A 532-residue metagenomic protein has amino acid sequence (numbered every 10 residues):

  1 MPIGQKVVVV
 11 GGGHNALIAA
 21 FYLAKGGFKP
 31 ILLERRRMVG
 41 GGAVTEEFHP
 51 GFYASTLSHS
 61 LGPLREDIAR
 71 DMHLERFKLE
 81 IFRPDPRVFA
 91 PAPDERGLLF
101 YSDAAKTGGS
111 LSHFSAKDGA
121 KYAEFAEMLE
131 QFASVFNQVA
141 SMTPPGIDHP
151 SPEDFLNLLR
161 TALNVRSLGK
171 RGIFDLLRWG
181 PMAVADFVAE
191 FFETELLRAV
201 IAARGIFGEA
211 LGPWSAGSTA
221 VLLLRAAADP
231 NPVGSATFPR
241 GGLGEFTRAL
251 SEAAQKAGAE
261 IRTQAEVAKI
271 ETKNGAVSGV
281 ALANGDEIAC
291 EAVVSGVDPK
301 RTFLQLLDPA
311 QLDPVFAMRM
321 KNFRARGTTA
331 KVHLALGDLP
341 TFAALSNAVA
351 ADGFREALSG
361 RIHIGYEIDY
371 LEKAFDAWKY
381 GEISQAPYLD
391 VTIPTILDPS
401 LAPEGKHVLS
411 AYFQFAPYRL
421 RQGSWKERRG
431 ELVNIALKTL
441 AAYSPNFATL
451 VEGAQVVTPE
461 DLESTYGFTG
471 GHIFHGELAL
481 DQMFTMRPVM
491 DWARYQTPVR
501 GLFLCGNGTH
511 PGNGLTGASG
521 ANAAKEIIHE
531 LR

Functional and structural regions predicted by a protein language model:
M1-M38, G42-A43, L111, K117 (+3 more regions): Structural core of flavin- and non-heme-iron oxidoreductases, emphasizing the beta-strand/alpha-helix scaffold
M1-V7, K25-G26, M483-T485, V489-M490 (+1 more regions): Extreme N-terminal leader/targeting segments of oxidoreductases
P2-D148: N-terminal glycine-rich phosphate/pyrophosphate-binding loop and immediately adjacent elements
E130-A257, F468-Q482: Active-site/ligand-binding neighborhood in enzyme catalytic cores
T194, R198-W214, G381-P394, N446-H510: A glycine-rich dinucleotide-binding beta-alpha-beta segment and adjacent secondary-structure elements that constitute
V233, F238-R240, A259, E266-P403: Mid-domain catalytic core of redox enzymes that form a hydrophobic substrate pocket/lid adjacent to a catalytic redox
D313, L339, D376-A386, W425-S464: Flavin-binding catalytic cores
N507-I528: A conserved FAD-binding loop/helix module that cradles the flavin
